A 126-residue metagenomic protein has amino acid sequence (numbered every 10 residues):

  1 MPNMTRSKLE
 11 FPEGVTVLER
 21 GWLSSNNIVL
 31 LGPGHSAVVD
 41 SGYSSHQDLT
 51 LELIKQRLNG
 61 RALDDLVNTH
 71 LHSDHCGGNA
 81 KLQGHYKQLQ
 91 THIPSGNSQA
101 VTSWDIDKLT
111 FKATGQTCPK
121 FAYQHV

Functional and structural regions predicted by a protein language model:
M1-M4, D107: Accessory terminal helices/loops
T5-L58: Conserved beta-strand hairpin/beta-sheet module of binuclear metal-dependent hydrolase folds, prominently
S45, Q56-V126: Active-site HxH/HxHxD metal-binding segment of metal-dependent hydrolases
